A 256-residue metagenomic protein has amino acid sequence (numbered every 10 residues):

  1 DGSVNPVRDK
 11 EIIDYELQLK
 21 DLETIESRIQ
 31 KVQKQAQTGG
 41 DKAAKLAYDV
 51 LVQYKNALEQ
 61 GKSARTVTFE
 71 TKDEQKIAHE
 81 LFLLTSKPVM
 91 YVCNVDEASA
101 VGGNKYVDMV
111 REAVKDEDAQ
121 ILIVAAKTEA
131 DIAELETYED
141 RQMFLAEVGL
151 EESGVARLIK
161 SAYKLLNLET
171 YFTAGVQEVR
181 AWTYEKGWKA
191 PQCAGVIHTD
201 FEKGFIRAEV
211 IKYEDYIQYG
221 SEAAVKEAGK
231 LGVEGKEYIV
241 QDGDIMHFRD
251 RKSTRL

Functional and structural regions predicted by a protein language model:
D1-L17: Conserved P-loop NTPase nucleotide-binding/switch module
V7, E26, S86-K87: A structure-centric signal for secondary-structure junctions around beta-strands
D14, D21, G40-A43: Surface positions of alpha-helical coiled-coils, especially the charged/polar e/g heptad sites that form inter-helical
Y15, K20, E59-K62: Non-catalytic accessory segments flanking P-loop/AAA+ NTPase cores
L22-Q30: Conserved phosphoryl-transfer catalytic core
K31-Q241, M246, R251: C-terminal-of-GTPase-core extension/linker across diverse P-loop GTPases
T254-L256: Conserved small/polar residues in nucleotide/adenosyl-binding loops
